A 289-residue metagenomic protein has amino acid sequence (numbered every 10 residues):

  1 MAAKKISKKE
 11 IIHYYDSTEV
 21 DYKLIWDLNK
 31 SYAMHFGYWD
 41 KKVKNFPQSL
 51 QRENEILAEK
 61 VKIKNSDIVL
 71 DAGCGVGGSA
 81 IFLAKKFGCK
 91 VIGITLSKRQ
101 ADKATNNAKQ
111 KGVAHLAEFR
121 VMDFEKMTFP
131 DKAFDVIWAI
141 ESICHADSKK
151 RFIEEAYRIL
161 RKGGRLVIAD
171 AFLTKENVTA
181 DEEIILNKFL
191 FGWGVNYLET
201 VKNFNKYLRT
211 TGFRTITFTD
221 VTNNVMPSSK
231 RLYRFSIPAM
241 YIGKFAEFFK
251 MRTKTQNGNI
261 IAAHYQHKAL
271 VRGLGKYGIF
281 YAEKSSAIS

Functional and structural regions predicted by a protein language model:
M1-I25: N-terminal auxiliary segments of SAM/dcSAM-dependent transferases
Y32-D40, K44-N65: Conserved alpha-helix/loop element of class I SAM-dependent methyltransferases that forms part of the SAM/SAH-binding
I68-L70, C74-K126: Class I SAM-dependent methyltransferase SAM/SAH-binding core
E125-V136: A short acidic, Gly/Pro-enriched loop at the edge of an enzyme's catalytic core that lines a small-molecule cofactor
K150-R165: A short glycine-rich, Lys/Arg-flanked "PGG" loop and its adjoining helix->strand segment in the class I
F172-V195, L208: Short, glycine-/aromatic-enriched active-site segment of Class I SAM-dependent methyltransferases
N196-G212: Short alpha-helix
M240, K254-S289: C-terminal lobe and adjacent flexible extensions of AdoMet/dcAdoMet transferase-like proteins
